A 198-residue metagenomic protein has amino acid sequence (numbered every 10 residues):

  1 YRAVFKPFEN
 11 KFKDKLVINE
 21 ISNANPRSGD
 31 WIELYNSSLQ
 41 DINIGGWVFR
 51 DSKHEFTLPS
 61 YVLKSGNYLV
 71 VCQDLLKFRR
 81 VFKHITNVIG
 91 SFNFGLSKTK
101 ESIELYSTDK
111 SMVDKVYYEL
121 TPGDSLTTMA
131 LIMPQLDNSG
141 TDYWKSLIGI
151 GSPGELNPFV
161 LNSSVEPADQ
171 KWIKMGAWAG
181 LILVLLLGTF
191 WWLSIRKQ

Functional and structural regions predicted by a protein language model:
Y1-Q198: Intrinsically disordered, low-complexity linkers and terminal tails enriched in Ser/Thr/Pro/Gly with interspersed basic
